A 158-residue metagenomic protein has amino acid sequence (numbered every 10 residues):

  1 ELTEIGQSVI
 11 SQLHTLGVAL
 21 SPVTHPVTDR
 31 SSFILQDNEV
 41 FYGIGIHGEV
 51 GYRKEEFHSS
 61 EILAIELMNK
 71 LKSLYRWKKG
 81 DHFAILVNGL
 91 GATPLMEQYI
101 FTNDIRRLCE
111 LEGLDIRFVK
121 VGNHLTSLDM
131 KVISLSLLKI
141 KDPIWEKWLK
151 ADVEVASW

Functional and structural regions predicted by a protein language model:
E1-V9, K147-V153: Short alpha-helical "patches" and their helix-cap loops
T3-Y99: Mixed-charge interfacial surface used for oligomerization/domain docking and macromolecular partner engagement
K70-W158: C-terminal non-catalytic interaction/assembly regions of soluble proteins
